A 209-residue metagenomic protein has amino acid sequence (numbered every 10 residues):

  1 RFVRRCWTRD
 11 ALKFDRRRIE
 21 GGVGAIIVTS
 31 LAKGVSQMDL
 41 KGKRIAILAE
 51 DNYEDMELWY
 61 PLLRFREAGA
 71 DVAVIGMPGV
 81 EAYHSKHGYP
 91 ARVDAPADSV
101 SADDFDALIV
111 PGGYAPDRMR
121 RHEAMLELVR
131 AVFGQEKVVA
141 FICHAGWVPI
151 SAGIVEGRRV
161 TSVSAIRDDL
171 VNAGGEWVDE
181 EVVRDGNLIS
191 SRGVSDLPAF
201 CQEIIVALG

Functional and structural regions predicted by a protein language model:
V23-Q135, V139, V148-E156, R167-G209: Extended, subdomain-level signal for the structured scaffold at the beginning of enzyme domains
C143: Catalytic nucleophile serine of serine hydrolases, specifically the conserved "nucleophile elbow" pentapeptide
V160: Anionic-ligand binding patches
